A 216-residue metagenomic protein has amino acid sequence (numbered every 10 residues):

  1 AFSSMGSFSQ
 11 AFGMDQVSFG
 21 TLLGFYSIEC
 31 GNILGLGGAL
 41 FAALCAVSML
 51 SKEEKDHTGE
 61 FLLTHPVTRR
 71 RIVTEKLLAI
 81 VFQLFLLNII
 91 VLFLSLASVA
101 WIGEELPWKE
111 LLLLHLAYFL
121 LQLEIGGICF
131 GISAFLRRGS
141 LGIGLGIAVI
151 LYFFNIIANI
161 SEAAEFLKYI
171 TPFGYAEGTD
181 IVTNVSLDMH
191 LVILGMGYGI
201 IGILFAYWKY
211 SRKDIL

Functional and structural regions predicted by a protein language model:
A1-L23, I143-L216: Terminal transmembrane helical anchor/hairpin motif
Y26-K52: Long, hydrophobic alpha-helical segments
G35, A39, L87, A117-L121 (+1 more regions): Alpha-helical transmembrane segments of multi-pass membrane transport proteins
A39-A46, L94, G127-I128, P172 (+1 more regions): Hydrophobic/aromatic residues in alpha-helical transmembrane segments
L40-A43, A79, Q83, K109-L114 (+2 more regions): Short alpha-helical transmembrane interface motifs in multi-pass membrane proteins
A43-L63, L77: Transmembrane helix boundary and interhelical loop/hinge segments in multi-pass membrane proteins
T74-F130, A134: Secretory targeting signals
